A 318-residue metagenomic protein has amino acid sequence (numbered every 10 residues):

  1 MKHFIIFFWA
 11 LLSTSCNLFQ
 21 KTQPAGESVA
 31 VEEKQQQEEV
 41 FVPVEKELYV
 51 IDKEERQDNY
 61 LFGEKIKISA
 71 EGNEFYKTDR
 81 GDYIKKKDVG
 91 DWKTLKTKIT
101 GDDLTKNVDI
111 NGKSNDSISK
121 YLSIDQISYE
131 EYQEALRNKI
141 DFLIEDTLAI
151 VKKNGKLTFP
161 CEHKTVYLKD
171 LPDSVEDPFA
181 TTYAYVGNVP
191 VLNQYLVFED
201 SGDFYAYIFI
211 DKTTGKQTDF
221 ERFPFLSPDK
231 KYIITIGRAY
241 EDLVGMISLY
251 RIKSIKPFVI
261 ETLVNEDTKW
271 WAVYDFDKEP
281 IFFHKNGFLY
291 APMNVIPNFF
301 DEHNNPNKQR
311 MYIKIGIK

Functional and structural regions predicted by a protein language model:
M1-F4: Positively charged n-region of N-terminal signal peptides that target proteins for export
T14-S15: C-terminal motif of bacterial Sec signal peptides marking the signal peptidase cleavage site
P24-R80, K87-D88, K96, K164-Y167 (+1 more regions): Beta-loop motif signature
G90, T94-E199: Terminal domain-start segments
K156-V175, G202-D219, S248-E266, N304-K318: Surface-exposed loop/turn elements that mediate protein-protein interactions on large endomembrane-trafficking
G187-V191, P224-Y232, I281-L289: Blade-terminus and WD-like Trp-Asp/Gly-His loop motifs, strongest in beta-propeller folds
V197-G202, T235-E241, M246, A291-P297: Beta-strand C-termini and the immediately following turn/loop, strongest in propeller blades
E261-D277: Conserved blade-ending motifs and adjacent loop-strand segments that build the rim/top face of beta-propeller domains
